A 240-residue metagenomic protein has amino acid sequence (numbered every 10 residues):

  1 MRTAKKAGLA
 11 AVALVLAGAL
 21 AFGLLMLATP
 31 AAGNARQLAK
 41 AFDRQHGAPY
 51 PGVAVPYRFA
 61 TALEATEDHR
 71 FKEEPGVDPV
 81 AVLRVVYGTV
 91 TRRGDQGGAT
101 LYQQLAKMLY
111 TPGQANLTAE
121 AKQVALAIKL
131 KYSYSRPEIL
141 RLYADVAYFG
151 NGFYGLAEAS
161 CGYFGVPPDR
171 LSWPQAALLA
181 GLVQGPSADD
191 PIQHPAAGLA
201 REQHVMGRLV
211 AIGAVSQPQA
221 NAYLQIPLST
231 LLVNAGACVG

Functional and structural regions predicted by a protein language model:
M1-G240: Juxtamembrane regions of bacterial inner-membrane/periplasmic proteins, predominantly the peptidoglycan biogenesis
